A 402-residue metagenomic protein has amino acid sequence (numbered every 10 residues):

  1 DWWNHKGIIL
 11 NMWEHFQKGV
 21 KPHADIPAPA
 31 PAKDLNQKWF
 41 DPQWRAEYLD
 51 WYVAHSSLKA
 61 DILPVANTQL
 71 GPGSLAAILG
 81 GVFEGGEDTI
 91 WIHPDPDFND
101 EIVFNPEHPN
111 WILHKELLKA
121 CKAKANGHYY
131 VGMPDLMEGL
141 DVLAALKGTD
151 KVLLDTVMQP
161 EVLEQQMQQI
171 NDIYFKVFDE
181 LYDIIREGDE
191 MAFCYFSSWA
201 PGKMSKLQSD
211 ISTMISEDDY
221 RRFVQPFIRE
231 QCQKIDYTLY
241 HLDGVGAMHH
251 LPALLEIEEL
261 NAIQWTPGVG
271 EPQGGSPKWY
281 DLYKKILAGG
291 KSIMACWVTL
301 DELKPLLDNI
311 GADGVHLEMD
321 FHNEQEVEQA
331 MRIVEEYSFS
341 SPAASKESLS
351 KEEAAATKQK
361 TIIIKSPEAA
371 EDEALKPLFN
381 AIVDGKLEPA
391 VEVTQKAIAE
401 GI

Functional and structural regions predicted by a protein language model:
D1-A30, Y52, K59-N67, F104-S348: Active-site loop segments of alpha/beta catalytic cores
A32, T149-D150, P160, D372-K376 (+1 more regions): Residue-level signal for cytosolic alpha-helical hairpin/rod architecture
A32-G80: Membrane helical hairpin/interfacial module
D34-R45, F98-K115, L306, I398: Basic, amphipathic N-terminal segments that precede the first structured/catalytic domain
D41, Q159-P160, K386: Short, solvent-exposed helix-helix connector turns and helix-capping sites enriched in acidic/polar residues
T68-N105: Well-ordered mid-protein domain cores that form the structural environment of catalytic cofactors
G85-T89, V131-G148, E353, K358-Q359 (+1 more regions): Acidic, low-complexity proline/glycine-rich segments
S350-I402: Long amphipathic alpha-helical segments
